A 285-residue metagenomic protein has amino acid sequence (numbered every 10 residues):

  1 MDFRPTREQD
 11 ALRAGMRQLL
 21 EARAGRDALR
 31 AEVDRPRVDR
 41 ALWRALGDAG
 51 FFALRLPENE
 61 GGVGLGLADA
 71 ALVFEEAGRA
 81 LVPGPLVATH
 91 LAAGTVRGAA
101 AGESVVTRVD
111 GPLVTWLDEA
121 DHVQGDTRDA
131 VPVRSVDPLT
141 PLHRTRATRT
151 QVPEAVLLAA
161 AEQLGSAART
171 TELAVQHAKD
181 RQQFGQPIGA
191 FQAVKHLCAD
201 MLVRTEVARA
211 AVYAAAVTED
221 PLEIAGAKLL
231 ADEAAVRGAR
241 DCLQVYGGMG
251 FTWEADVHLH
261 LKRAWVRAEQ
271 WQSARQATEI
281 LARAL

Functional and structural regions predicted by a protein language model:
M1-A77, L158-L285: Alpha-helical interface subdomain recognition
R79-E172, Q176: FAD-binding core of flavoproteins
